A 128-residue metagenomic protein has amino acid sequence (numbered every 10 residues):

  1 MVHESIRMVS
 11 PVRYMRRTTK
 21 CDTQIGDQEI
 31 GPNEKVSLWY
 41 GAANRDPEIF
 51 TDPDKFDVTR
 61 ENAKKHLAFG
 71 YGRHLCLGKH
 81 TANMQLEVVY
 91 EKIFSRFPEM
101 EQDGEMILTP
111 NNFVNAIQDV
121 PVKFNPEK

Functional and structural regions predicted by a protein language model:
M1-D27: Conserved cytochrome P450 K-helix E-x-x-R motif and the immediately C-terminal K′/meander segment
D27, T109-V114: Short proline/glycine-enriched turn/loop segments at secondary-structure junctions
G31-P32: Residue-level recognition of short, solvent-exposed, well-ordered loop/turn junctions that link secondary-structure
W39-A63: Conserved cytochrome P450 K-helix/beta-meander segment immediately N-terminal to the heme-binding cysteine loop
T81-T109: Cytochrome P450 heme-binding "Cys pocket" and the immediately downstream C-terminal segment
A116-E127: Short, basic/aromatic-enriched C-terminal tail that caps enzymatic domains
